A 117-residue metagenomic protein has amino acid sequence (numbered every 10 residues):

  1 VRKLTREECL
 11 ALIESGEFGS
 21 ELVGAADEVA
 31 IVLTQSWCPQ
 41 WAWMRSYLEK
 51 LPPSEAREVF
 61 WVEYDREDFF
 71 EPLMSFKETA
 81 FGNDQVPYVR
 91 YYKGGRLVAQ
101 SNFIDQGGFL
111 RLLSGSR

Functional and structural regions predicted by a protein language model:
V1-L10: N-terminal targeting signals for export/organelle localization
L4, V62, S101: Hydrophobic residues at beta-strand termini and immediately following loops that shape nucleotide-binding pockets
T5, S15-S54: Local sequence-structure signature of Cys/Sec-based thiol-disulfide redox active-site neighborhoods
C9-I13, D65-F70, Q106-F109: A short acidic, often aromatic-flanked loop/helix-cap motif at beta-alpha or helix-coil junctions that lines enzyme
L33-T34, A56-M74: Thiol-based oxidoreductase modules, predominantly thioredoxin-like and allied folds used for disulfide exchange
M74-A80: Short, P/G- and charge-enriched loop/turn segments at secondary-structure junctions
G82-R117: Non-catalytic, surface beta->alpha helical segment in thiol-disulfide oxidoreductase systems
